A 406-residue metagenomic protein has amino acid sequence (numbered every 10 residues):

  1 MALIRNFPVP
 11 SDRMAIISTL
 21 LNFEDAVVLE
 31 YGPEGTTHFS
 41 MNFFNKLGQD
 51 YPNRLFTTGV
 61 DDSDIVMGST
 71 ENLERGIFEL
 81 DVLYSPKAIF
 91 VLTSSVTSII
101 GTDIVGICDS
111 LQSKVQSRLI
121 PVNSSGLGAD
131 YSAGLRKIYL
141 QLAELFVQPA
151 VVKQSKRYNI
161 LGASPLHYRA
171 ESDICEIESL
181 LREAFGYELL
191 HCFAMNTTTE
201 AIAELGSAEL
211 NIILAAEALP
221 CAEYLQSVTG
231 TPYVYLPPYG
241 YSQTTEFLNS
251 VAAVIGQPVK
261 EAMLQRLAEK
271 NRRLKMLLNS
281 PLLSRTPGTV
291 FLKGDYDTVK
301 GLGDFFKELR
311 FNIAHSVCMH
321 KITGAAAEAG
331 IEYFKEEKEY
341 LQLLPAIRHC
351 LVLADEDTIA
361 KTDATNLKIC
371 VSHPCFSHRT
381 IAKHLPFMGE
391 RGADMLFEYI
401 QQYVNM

Functional and structural regions predicted by a protein language model:
M1-M406: An N-terminal assembly and electron-transfer interface module characteristic of large anaerobic redox and radical
